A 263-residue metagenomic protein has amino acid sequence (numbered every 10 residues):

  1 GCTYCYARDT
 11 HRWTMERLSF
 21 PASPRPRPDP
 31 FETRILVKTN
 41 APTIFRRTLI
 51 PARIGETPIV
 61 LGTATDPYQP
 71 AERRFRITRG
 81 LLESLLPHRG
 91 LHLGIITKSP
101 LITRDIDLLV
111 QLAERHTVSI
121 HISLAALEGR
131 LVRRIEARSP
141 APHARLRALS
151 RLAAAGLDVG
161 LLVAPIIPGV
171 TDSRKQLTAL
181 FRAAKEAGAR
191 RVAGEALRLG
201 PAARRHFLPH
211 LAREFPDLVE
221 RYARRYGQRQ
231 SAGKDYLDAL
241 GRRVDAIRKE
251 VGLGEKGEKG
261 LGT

Functional and structural regions predicted by a protein language model:
T3-H121, A125-R133, P142, L146: Conserved Radical SAM active-site core
I44, S84, R151, A239 (+1 more regions): Amphipathic alpha-helical segments that form well-ordered structural scaffolds and often line/cohere around active
I95, L127-L131, E136-R138, R151-S173 (+1 more regions): Conserved strand-turn element in the central/C-terminal portion of the radical SAM core barrel that lines
V110-A113, L149-A154, D245, K249: Surface-exposed amphipathic alpha-helices with a cationic face
G169-T263: Auxiliary Fe-S-binding modules of radical SAM enzymes
